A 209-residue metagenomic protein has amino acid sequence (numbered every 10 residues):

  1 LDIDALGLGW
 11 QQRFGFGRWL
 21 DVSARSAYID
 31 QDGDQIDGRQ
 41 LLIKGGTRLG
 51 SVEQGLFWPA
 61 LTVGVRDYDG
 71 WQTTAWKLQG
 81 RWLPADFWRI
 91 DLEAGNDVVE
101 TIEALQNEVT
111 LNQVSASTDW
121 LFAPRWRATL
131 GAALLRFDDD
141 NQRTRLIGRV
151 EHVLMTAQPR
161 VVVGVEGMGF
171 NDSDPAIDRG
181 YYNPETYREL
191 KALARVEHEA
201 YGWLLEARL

Functional and structural regions predicted by a protein language model:
L1-L209: Gram-negative and organellar
